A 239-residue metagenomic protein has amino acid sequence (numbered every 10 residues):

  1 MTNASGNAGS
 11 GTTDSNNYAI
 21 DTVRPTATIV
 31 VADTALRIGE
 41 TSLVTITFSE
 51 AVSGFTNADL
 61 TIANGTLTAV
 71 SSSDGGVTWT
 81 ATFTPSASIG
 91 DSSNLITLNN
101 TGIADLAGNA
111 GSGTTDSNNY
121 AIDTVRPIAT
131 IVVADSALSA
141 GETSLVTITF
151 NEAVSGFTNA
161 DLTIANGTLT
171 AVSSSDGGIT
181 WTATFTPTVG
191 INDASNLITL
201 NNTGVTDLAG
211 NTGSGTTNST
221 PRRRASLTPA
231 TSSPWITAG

Functional and structural regions predicted by a protein language model:
M1-G239: Non-catalytic beta-sheet/beta-sandwich ligand-binding modules that flank or precede catalytic cores
